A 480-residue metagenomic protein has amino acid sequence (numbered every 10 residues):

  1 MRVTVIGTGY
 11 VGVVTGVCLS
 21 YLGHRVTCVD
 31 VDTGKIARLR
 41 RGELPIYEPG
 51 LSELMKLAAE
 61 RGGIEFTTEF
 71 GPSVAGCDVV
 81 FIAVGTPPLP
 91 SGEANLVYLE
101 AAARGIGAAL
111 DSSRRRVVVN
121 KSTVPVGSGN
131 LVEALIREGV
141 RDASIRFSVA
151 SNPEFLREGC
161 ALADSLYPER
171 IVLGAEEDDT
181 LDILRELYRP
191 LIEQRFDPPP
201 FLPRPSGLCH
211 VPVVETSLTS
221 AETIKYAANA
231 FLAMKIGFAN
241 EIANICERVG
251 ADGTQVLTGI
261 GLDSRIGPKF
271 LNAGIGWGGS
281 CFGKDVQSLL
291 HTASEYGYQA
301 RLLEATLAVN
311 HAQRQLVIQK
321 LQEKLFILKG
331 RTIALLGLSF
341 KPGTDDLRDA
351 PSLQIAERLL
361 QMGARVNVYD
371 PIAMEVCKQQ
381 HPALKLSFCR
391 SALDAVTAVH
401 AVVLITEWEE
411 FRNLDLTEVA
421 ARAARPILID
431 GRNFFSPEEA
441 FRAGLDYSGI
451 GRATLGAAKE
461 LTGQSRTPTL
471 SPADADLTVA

Functional and structural regions predicted by a protein language model:
M1-A480: Structural/interface elements that position substrates and couple domains in central-metabolism enzymes
